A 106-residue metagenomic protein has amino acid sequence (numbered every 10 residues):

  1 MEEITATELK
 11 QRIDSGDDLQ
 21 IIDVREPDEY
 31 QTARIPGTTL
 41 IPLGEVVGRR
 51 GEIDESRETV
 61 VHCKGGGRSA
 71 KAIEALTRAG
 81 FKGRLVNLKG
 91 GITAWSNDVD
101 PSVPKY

Functional and structural regions predicted by a protein language model:
M1-Q20, P27-T59, G67-Y106: Rhodanese-like catalytic fold shared by cysteine-dependent sulfurtransferases and DSP/PTP-type phosphatases
C63: Short cysteine clusters
